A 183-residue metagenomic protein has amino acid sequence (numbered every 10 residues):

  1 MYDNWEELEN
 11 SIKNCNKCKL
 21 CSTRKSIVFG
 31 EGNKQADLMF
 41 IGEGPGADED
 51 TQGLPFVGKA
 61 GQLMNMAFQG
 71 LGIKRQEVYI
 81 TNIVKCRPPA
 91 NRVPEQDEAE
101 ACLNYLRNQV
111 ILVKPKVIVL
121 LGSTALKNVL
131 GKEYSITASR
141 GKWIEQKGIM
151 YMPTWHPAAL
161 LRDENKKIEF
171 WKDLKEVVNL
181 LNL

Functional and structural regions predicted by a protein language model:
M1-L183: A polyanion-binding, active-site-adjacent surface
